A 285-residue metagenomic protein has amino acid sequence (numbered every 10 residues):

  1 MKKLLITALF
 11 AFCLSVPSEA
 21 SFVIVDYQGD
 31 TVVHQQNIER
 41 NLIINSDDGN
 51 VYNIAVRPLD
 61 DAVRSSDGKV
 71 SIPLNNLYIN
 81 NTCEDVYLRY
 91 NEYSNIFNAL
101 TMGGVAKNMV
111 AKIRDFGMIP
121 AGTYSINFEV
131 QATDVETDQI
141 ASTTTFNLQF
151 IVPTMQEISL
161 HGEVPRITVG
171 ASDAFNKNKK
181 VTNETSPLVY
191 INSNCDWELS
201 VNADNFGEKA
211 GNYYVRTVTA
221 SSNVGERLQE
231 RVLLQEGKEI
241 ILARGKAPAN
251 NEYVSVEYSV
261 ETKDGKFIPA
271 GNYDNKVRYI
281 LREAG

Functional and structural regions predicted by a protein language model:
L4-L14: Sec-dependent N-terminal signal peptides
S18-K69, N98-A220, L242-G285: N-terminal small/polar-rich segments of proteins
S65-E92, K209-L233: A surface/secretory-pathway sequence property marking extracellular, secreted, or lumenal proteins enriched
N91-F97, K238-I240: Hydrophobic transmembrane alpha-helix bundles
A111, L228-R231, E236-I240: A recognition module on extended beta-rich or small alphabeta surfaces enriched in W/G with H and D/E
